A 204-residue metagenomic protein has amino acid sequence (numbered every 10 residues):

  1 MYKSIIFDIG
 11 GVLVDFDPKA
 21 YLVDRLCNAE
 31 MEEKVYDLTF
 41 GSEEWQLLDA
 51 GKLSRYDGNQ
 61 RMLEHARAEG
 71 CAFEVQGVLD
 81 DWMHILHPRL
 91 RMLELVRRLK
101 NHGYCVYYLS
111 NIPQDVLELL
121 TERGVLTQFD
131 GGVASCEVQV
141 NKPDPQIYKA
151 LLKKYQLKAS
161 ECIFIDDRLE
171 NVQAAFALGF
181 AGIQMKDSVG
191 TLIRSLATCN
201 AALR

Functional and structural regions predicted by a protein language model:
M1-G41, A177-L178, S188-G190, R194-A197: Active-site neighborhood of HAD-like aspartate-dependent phosphohydrolases
M1-K3, F7, P113-Q114, L120-R204: Asp-based, Mg2+/Mn2+-dependent phosphohydrolase catalytic module
D8-G11, G51, L99, Y108 (+2 more regions): Generic structural signal for small/hydrophobic residues in well-ordered secondary structure, especially within
A20-Y21, E43, D57, R61 (+5 more regions): Alpha-helical elements of Rossmann-like donor-binding domains used by nucleotide-donor carbohydrate transfer enzymes
R25, M31-F40, E44-L48, L63 (+1 more regions): Helical cap/lid subdomains and adjacent loops of hydrolase enzymes that gate the active-site channel and determine
L26-A29, L90-E137: Substrate-recognition/cap helix-loop segment adjacent to the acidic, metal-dependent catalytic center of Asp-based
W45-V78: A metal-dependent, Asp-based hydrolase signature
C71-Y107, P145: Short, acidic loop-to-helix structural element flanking the phosphoryl-transfer center in phosphate-processing enzymes
